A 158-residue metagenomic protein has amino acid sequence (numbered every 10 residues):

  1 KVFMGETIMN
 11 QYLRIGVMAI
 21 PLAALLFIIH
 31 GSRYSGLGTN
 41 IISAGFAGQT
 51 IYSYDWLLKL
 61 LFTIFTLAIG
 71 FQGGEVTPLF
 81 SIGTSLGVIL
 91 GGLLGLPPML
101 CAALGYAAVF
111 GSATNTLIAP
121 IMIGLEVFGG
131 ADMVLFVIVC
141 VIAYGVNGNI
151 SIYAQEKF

Functional and structural regions predicted by a protein language model:
K1-F158: Alpha-helical transmembrane segments and immediately membrane-proximal extracytoplasmic
